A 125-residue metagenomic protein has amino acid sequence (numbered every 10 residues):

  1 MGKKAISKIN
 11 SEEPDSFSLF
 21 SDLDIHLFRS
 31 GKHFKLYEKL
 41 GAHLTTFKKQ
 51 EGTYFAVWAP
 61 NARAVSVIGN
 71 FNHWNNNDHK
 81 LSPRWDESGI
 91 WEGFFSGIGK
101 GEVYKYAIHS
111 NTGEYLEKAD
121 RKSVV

Functional and structural regions predicted by a protein language model:
M1-K3: N-terminal accessory interaction module
I6-G41: A general sequence property marking short-to-moderate contiguous segments in secreted/outer-membrane adhesion
D24, L36-K48, Y54-G101, A107-S123: Aromatic-rich carbohydrate-binding modules that target alpha-glucans
